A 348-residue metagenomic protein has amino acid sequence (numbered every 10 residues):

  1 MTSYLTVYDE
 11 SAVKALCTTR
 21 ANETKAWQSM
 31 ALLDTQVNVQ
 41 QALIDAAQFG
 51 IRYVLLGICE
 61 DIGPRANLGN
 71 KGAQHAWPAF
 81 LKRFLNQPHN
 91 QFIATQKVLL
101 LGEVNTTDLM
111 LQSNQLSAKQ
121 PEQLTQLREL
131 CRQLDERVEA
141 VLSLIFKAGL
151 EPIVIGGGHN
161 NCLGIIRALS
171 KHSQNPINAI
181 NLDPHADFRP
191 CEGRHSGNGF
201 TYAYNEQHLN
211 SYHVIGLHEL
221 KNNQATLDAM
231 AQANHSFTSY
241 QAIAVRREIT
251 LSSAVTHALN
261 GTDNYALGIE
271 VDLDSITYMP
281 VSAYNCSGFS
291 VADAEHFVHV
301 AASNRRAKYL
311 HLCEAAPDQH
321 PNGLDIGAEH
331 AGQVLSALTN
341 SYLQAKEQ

Functional and structural regions predicted by a protein language model:
T2-I153, N161-C162, K171-Q174, A229-Q348: Catalytic cores of soluble, metal-dependent hydrolases
E136-R137, L142, F146-I215, N222 (+1 more regions): Active-site histidine-anchored catalytic micro-motif
F188, L220-K221, A244-R247: Short, small-residue-enriched loops and turns at beta-alpha junctions that line or gate enzyme active sites
R194-S196, L217-N222, I249-S253, S290: A general structural motif
L220-A231: Short, glycine/polar-rich helix-capping loops at beta-to-alpha or helix-loop-helix junctions that flank or form
